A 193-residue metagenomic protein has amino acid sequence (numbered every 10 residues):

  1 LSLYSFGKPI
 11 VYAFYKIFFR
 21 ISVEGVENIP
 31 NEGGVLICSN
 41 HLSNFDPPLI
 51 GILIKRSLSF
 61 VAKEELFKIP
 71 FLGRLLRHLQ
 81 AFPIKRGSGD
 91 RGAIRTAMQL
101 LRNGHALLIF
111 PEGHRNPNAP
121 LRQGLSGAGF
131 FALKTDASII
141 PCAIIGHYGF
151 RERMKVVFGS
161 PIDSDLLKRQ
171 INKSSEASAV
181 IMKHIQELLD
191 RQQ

Functional and structural regions predicted by a protein language model:
S2, G92-Q193: Non-catalytic C-terminal accessory region of glycerolipid acyltransferases and related lyso-lipid remodeling enzymes
L3-G7, K16-I17, E24, I29-S88 (+1 more regions): Catalytic core of membrane glycerolipid acyltransferases/transacylases, capturing the structured, soluble-facing
Y12, P48, G129-F130: Active-site phosphate/pyrophosphate- and oxyanion-stabilizing loops and adjacent acidic/basic residues in soluble
F14-Y15, L188: Transmembrane alpha-helical segments that form the membrane-embedded catalytic/substrate-channel core of multi-pass
F19, Q80-A81, D163, L167: A broad detector of the eukaryotic-type serine/threonine protein kinase catalytic domain
R20, G34, S57, R153-K155 (+1 more regions): A residue-level signal for beta-strand positions that form part of recognition/binding surfaces within mature
